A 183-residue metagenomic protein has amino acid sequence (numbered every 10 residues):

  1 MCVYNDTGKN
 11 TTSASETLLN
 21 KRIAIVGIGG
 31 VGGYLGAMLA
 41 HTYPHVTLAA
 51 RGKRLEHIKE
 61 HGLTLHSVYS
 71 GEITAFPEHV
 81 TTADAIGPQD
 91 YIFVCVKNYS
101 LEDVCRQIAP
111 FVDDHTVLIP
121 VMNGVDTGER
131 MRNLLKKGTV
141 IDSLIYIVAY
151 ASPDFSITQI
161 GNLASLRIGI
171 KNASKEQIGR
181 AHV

Functional and structural regions predicted by a protein language model:
S13-S67: NAD(P)+-binding Rossmann beta1-loop-alpha1 motif at the extreme N-terminus of oxidoreductases
A50-G52, Y69, T81-A83, M122 (+3 more regions): Residues at the C-termini of beta-strands that transition into short coil/loop
R54-H57, G128-E129, K175-Q177: Short, charged/polar "capping" segments at the starts of alpha-helices and the immediately preceding loops
E72-S156: Rossmann-like NAD(P)(H) cofactor-binding subdomain of soluble oxidoreductases
F111, L134-T139, D154-H182: Internal alpha-helical scaffold of NAD(P)-dependent oxidoreductase catalytic cores
